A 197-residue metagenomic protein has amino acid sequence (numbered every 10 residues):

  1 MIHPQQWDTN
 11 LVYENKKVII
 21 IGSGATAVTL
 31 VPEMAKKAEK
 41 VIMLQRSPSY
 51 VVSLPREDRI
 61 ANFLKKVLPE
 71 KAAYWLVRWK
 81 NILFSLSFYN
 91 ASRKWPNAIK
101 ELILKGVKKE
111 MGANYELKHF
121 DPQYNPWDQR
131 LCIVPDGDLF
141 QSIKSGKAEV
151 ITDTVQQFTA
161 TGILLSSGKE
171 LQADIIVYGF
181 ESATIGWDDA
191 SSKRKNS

Functional and structural regions predicted by a protein language model:
M1-H119, A148-I151, K169-L171: Rossmann-like dinucleotide-binding core of oxidoreductases
M1-Q5, K36-K37, S145, K169-S197: Glycine-rich beta-alpha-beta "Rossmann" dinucleotide-binding loop(s) and their flanking helix/strand
M1-Q5, Q157-I163: Short gly/ser/thr-rich secondary-structure transition/capping motifs
W7, A25-T26, P48-Y50, N125 (+3 more regions): Short, solvent-exposed loop/turn segments at secondary-structure junctions
V18-I21, V155, I163, L171-S182: Short hydrophobic core segments
L117-V134: Helix-loop-beta segment of a Rossmann-like dinucleotide-binding subdomain
I133-L139, D153, T161: FAD/FMN-dependent oxidoreductases across multiple families
K144-F158: A conserved beta-strand/loop element that lines the FAD pocket in flavoprotein oxidoreductases
